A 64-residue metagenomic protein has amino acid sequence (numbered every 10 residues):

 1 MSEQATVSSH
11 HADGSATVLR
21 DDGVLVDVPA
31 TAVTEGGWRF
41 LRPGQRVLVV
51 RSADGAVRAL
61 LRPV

Functional and structural regions predicted by a protein language model:
M1-Q4: Short coil-to-beta-strand transition motifs
T6, A16, G37-F40: Short, conserved secondary-structure segments in the cores of folded domains
H10-H11, L61: A generic structural motif
A12-V18: Short aromatic-glycine-enriched beta-strand elements
V24-A32: A short macromolecule-binding patch
T34-L48: Short nucleic-acid-contacting surface segments enriched for D/E, G, S/T with interspersed K/R
S52-V64: OB-fold/S1-family single-stranded nucleic acid-binding modules
